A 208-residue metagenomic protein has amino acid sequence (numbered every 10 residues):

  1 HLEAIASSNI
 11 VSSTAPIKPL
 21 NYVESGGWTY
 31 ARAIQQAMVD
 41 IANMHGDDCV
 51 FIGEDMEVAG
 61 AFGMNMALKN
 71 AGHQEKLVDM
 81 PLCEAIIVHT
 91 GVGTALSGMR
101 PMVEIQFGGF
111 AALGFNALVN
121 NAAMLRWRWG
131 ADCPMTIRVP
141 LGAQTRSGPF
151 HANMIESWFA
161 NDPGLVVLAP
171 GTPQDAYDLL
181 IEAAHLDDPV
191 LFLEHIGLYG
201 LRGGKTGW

Functional and structural regions predicted by a protein language model:
L2-W208: Thiamine diphosphate
